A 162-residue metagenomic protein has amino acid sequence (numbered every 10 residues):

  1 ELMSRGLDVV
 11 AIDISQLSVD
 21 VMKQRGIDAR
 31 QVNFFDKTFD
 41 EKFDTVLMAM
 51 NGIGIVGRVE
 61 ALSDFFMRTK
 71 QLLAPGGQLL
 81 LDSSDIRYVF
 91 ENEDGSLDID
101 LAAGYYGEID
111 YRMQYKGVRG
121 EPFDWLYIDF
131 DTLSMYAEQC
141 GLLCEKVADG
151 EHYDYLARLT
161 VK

Functional and structural regions predicted by a protein language model:
E1-L7: Conserved SAM-binding loop of SAM-dependent methyltransferases across substrates and taxa, primarily the Class I
S15-Q16: Conserved SAM/SAH-binding beta-strand->alpha-helix loop
D20, D36-K42, V56-G57: Short conserved loop adjoining the S-adenosyl-L-methionine
K23-F39: Conserved SAM-binding strand-loop segment of SAM-dependent methyltransferases
F43-S63: A short SAM/SAH-binding and catalytic strip from SAM-dependent methyltransferases
A61-P75: A short glycine-rich, Lys/Arg-flanked "PGG" loop and its adjoining helix->strand segment in the class I
P75-M135: SAM-dependent methyltransferase
Y136, C140-K162: Core SAM-dependent methyltransferase catalytic element
